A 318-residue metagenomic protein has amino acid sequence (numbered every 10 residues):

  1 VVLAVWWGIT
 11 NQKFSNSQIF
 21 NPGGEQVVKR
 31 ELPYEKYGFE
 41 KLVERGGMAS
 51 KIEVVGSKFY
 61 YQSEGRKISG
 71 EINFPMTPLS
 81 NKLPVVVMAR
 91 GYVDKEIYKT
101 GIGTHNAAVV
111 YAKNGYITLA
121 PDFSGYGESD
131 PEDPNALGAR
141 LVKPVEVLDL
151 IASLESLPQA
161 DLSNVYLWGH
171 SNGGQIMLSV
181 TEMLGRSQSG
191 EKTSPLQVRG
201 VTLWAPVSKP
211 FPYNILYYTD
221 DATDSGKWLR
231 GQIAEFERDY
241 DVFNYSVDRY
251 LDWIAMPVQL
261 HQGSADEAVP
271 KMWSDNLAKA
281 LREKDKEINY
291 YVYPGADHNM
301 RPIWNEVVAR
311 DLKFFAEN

Functional and structural regions predicted by a protein language model:
K36-L79: N-terminal cap/lid segment of alpha/beta-hydrolase-fold proteins
L79-L83, M88-D130, P210-F211: Short substrate-entry loop that stabilizes the transition state in hydrolases
L137-P158: Alpha/beta-hydrolase active-site loop
A160-S171: Alpha/beta-hydrolase fold nucleophile elbow
L178-F236: Hydrolase active-site cap/lid region
I254, L260-Q262, D266: Short beta-strand/loop motif that positions the catalytic acidic residue of the alpha/beta-hydrolase fold
E267-W273: Conserved alpha/beta-hydrolase "acid-adjacent" motif
D275, R282-N318: C-terminal catalytic histidine-bearing segment of alpha/beta-hydrolase fold enzymes
